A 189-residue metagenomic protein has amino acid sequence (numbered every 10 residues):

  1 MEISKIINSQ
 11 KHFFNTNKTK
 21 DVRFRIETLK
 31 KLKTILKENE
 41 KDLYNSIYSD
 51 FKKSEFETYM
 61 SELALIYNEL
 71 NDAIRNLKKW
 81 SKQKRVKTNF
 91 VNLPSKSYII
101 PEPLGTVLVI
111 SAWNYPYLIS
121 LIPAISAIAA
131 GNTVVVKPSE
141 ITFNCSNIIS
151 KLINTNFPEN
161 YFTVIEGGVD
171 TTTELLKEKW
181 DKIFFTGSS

Functional and structural regions predicted by a protein language model:
M1-Y98: N-terminal Rossmann-like NAD(P)+-binding subdomain of aldehyde/semialdehyde dehydrogenases
F90-S189: Rossmann-like NAD(P) dinucleotide-binding subdomain of oxidoreductase/dehydrogenase enzymes
